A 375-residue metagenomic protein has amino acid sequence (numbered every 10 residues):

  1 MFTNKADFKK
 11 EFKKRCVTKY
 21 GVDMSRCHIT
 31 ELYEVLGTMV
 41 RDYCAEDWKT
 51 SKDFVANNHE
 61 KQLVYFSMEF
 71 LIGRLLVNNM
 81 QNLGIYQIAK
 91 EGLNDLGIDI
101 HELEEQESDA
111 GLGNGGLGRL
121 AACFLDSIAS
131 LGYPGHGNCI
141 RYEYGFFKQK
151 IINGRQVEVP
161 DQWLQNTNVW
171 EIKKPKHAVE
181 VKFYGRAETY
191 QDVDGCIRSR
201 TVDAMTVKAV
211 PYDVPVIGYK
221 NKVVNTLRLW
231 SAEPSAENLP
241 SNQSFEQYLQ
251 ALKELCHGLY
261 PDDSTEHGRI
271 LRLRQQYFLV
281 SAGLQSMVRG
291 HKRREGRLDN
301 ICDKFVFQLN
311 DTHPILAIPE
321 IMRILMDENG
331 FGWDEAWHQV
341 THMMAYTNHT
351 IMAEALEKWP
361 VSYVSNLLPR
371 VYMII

Functional and structural regions predicted by a protein language model:
M1-I375: A conserved ligand/cofactor-binding region detector
